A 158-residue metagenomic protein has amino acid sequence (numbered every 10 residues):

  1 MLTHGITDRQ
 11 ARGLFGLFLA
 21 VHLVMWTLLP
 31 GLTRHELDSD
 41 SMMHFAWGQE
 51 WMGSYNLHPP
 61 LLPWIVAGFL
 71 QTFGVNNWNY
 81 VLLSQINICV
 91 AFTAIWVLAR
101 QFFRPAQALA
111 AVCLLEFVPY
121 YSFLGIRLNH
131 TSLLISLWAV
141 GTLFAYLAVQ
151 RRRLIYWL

Functional and structural regions predicted by a protein language model:
M1-M25: Start-transfer (signal-anchor) and selected internal transmembrane alpha helices of multi-pass inner/ER membrane
L19-V21, A111-F117, F123: Short helix- or helix-capping micro-motifs that position conserved polar/aromatic residues at function-defining sites
L28-H44, G53-G68, G74-W78: Extracytoplasmic catalytic/substrate-binding loops of multi-pass membrane glycan-assembly enzymes
W47-E50, A111, F144, R153-L158: Membrane-interface alpha helices of multi-pass inner-membrane proteins
V66-L70, L83-A94, L134-L137: Transmembrane alpha-helices of multi-pass, membrane-embedded glycan-processing enzymes that use lipid-linked
R100-Q101, P105-A106, G141-Y156: Membrane-interface transmembrane helices that cradle and orient dolichyl/undecaprenyl
I126-L133: Short acidic/glycine- and proline-prone juxtamembrane loop motifs at membrane-interface regions of multi-pass membrane
